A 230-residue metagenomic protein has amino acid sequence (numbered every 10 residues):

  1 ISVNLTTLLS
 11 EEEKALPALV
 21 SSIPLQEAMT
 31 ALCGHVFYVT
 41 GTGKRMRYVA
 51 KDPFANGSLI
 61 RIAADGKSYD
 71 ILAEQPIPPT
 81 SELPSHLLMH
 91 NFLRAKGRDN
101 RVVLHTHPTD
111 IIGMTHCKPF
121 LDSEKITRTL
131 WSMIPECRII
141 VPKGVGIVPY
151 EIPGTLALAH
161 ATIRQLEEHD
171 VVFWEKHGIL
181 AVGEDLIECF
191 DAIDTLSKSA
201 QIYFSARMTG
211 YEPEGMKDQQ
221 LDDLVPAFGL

Functional and structural regions predicted by a protein language model:
I1-L230: Glycine-rich flexible loops
